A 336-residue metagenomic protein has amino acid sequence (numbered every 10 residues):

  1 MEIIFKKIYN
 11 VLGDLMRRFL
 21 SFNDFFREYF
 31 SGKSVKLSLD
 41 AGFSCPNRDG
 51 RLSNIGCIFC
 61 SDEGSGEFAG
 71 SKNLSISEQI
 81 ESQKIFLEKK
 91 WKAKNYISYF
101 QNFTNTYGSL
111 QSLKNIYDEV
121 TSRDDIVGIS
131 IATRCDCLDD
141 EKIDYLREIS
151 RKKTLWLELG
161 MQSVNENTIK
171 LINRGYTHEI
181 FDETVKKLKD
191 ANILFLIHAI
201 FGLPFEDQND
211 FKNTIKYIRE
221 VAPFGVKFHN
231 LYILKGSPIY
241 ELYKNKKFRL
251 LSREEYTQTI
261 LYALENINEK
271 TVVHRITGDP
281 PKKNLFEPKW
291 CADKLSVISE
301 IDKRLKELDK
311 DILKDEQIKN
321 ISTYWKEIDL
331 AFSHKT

Functional and structural regions predicted by a protein language model:
I4-F5, Y9-D24, F30-V35, G225 (+1 more regions): Auxiliary Fe-S-binding modules of radical SAM enzymes
F5-I97, S333-T336: N-terminal [4Fe-4S]-dependent radical SAM core
V35-L39, Y96-S98, I129-I131, L155-L159 (+3 more regions): Hydrophobic faces of well-ordered beta-strands that scaffold small-molecule active sites in alpha/beta enzyme cores
C57, V120-I126, N213-K227, I298-D311: Structural recognition of alpha->loop->beta junctions
E63-Q83, L87-L110, D125-L138, T154-F181 (+1 more regions): Core AdoMet radical
E88, Y117-D124, L146-T154, K186-D190: Acidic (Asp/Glu)-rich catalytic clusters
L110-D118, D139-E148, F211: Distinct, well-ordered alpha-helical segments
E179-P238, E254-D279: Conserved C-terminal portion of the radical SAM core fold that forms the substrate/S-adenosylmethionine-binding
